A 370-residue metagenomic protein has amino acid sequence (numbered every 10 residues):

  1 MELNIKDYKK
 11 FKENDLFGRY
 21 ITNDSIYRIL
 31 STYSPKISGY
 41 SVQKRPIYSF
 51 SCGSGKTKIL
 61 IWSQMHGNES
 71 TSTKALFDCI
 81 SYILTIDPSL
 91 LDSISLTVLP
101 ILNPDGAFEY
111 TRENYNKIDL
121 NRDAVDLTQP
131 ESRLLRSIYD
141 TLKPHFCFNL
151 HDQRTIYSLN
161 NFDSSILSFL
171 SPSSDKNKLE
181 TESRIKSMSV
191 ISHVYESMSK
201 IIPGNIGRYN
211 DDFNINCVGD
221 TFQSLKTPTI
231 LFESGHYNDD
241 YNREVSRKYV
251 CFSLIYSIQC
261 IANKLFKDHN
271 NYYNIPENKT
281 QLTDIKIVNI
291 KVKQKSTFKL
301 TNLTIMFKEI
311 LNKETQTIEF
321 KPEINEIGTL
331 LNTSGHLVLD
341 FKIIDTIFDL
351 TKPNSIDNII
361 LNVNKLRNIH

Functional and structural regions predicted by a protein language model:
M1-D24, L142, L170-H370: C-terminal accessory segments enriched in acidic
M1-R28, F77-I94, D123: N-terminal capping/interface segment
S25-V42: N- or domain-start disorder-to-order transition segments that initiate the globular core
P35, S49, V98, C147 (+1 more regions): Conserved beta-strand scaffold positions in the cores of enzyme catalytic domains, especially in NTP/NDP-utilizing
Q43-S51: A short loop-to-beta-strand scaffold at the N-terminal edge of the catalytic core in hydrolase folds
F50-S54, L225: Active-site beta-strand termini and strand-to-loop segments that position acidic
K56-L60, S70-G204: Active-site/substrate-binding loop(s) of hydrolase catalytic cores
